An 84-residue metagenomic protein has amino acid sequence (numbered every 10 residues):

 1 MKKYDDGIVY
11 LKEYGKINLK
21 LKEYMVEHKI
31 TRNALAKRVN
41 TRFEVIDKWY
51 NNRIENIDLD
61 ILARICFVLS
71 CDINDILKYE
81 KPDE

Functional and structural regions predicted by a protein language model:
K2-I30: A short, Lys/Arg-rich alpha-helix, primarily the initiator
K22, N33, A63: Residues within the helices of the helix-turn-helix
M25, A36, C66: The alpha-helix within a helix-turn-helix
V26, N40, N51, K81: Residue-level detection of the helix-turn-helix DNA-binding "recognition helix"
K29-K48: Short alpha-helical DNA-recognition segment
R53-R64: Short, basic-rich loop-to-helix N-cap that marks the start of a DNA-contacting helix
S70-E84: Short C-terminal boundary/hinge segments that cap the last helix of small helical domains
